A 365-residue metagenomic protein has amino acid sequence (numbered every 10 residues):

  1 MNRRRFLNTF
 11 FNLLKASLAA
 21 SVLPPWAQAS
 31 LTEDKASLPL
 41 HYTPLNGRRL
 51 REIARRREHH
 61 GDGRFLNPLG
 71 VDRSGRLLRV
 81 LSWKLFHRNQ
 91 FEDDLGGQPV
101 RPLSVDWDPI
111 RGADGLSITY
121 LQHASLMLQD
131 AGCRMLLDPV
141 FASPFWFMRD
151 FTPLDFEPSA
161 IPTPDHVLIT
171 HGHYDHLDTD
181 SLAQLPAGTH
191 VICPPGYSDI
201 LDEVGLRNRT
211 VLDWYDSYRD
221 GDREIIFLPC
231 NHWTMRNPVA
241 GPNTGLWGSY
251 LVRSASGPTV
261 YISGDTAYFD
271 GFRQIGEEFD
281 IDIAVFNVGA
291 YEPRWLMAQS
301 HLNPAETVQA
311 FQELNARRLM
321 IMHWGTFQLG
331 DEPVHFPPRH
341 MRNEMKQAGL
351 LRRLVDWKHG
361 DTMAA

Functional and structural regions predicted by a protein language model:
N2-R5, E33-I53, H59-H60, H166 (+4 more regions): Cap/insert and terminal regions of metallo-dependent hydrolase folds
R5-F145, D150, L154-A160, V252-S254 (+3 more regions): Metallo-beta-lactamase
E92-A113, P194-P258, H340-D361: Metallo-beta-lactamase
L128, D138, H171, I225 (+4 more regions): Divalent metal-coordination and catalytic microenvironments
P139-F141, G172, C230-N231, G264-T266 (+2 more regions): Active-site metal-binding loops of divalent metal-dependent hydrolases
P139-L154, T234-P242, E292-S300, Q328: Acidic/histidine-rich helix-loop elements that form or flank divalent-metal/phosphate-binding sites at the catalytic
F147-C193, N208, D280-V285: Active-site metal-binding motif and surrounding structural segment of the metallo-beta-lactamase
E157-I161, R219-G221, I275-E277: Short amphipathic alpha-helix with an adjacent loop that forms part of the alpha/beta core around
